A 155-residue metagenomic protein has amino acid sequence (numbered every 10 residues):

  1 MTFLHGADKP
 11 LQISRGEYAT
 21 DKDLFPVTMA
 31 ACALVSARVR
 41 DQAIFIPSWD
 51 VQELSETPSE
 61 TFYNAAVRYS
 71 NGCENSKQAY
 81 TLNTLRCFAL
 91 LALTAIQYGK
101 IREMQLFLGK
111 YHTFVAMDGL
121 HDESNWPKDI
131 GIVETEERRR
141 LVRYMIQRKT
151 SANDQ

Functional and structural regions predicted by a protein language model:
M1-Q155: Acidic, Ser/Thr-rich, low-complexity intrinsically disordered regions in fungal proteins
